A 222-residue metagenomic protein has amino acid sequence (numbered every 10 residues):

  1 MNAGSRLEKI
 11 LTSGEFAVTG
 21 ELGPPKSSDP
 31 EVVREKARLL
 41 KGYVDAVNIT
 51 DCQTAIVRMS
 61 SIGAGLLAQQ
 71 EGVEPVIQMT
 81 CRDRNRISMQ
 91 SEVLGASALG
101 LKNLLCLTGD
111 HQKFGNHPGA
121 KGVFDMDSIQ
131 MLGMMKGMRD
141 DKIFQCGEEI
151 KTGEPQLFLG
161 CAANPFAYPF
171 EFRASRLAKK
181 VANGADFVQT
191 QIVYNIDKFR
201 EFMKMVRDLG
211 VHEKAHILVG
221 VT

Functional and structural regions predicted by a protein language model:
M1-G23, S27, E35, I143-Q156: N-terminal amphipathic alpha-helix/helix-capping segment at the start of soluble metabolic enzymes
S5-E8, D29-E31, A55-L67, N85-S91 (+3 more regions): Active-site-adjacent beta->alpha loops and helix N-cap segments on the catalytic face of soluble alpha/beta enzymes
E8-S13, A37-G42, I62-G72, V93-L101 (+2 more regions): Acidic (Asp/Glu)-rich catalytic clusters
A17-V32, Q53, P75-I87, L157-F172: Active-site mouth loops of central-metabolism enzymes
V18-L22, D45-I49, P75-M79, L104-C106 (+4 more regions): Hydrophobic faces of well-ordered beta-strands that scaffold small-molecule active sites in alpha/beta enzyme cores
Y43-D83: Active-site cofactor/substrate anionic-group-binding motifs, chiefly glycine- and Lys/Arg-rich phosphate-binding loops
C81-L99: Glycine-rich anion/phosphate-binding loops
M89, G147-T222: Active-site-adjacent structural elements that line small-molecule/cofactor binding pockets in enzymes
